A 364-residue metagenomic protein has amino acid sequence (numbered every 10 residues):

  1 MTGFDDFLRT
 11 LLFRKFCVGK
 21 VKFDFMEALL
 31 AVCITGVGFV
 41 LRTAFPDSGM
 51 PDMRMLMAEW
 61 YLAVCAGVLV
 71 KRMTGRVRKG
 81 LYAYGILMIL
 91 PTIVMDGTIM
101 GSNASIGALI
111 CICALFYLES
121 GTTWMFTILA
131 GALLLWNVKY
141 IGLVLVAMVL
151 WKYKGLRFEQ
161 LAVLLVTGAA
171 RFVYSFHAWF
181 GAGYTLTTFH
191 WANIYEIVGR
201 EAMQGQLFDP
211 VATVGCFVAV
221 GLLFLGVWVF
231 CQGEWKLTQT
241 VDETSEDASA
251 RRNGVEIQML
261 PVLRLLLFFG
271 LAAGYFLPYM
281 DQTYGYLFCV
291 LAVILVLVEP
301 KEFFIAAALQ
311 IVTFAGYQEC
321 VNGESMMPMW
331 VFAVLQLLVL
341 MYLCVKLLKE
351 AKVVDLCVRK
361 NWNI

Functional and structural regions predicted by a protein language model:
M1-F16, L30, F39-G49, G168-F189 (+3 more regions): Transmembrane helical bundles and short interhelical boundary loops of multi-pass, membrane-embedded
F23, V64-L81, Y117-T123, V229-G233: Transmembrane alpha-helical segments of multipass membrane enzymes and assembly factors that act on membrane-embedded
I34-G38, Y61, C65-L69, G80-F116 (+5 more regions): Membrane-embedded helix bundles of polyisoprenyl
M53-M57, I86, I93-N103, F276-L277 (+2 more regions): Membrane-embedded glycan-lipid processing machinery
R54-A66, V70-T74, G107-I110, A212-L222 (+1 more regions): Transmembrane alpha-helices of multi-pass, membrane-embedded glycan-processing enzymes that use lipid-linked
A63, R72, R171, H177-F276 (+2 more regions): Aromatic/glycine/proline-enriched transmembrane-helix motif characteristic of membrane-embedded glycan-assembly enzymes
T74, I106, I112-F126, Y153-G155 (+1 more regions): Membrane-interface transmembrane helices that cradle and orient dolichyl/undecaprenyl
G142-V166: Perimembrane helix-loop-helix junctions
